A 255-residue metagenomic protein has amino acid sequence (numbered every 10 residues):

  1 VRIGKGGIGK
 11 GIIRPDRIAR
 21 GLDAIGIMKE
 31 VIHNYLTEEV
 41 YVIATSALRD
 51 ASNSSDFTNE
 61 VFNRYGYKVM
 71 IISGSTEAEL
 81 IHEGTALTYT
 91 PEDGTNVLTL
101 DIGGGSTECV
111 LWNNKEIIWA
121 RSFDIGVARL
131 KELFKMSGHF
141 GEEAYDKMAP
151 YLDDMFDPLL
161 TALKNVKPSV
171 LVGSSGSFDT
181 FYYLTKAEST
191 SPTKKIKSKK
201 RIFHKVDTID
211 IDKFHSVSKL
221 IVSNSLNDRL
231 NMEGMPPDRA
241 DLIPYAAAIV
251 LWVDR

Functional and structural regions predicted by a protein language model:
R2-N34, A47-N96, L111-N114, W119-R255: Helical "lid/coupling" subdomains associated with nucleotide-phosphate turnover
L98-S106, V110: A generic, well-ordered mixed alpha/beta core segment in the N-terminal half of proteins
